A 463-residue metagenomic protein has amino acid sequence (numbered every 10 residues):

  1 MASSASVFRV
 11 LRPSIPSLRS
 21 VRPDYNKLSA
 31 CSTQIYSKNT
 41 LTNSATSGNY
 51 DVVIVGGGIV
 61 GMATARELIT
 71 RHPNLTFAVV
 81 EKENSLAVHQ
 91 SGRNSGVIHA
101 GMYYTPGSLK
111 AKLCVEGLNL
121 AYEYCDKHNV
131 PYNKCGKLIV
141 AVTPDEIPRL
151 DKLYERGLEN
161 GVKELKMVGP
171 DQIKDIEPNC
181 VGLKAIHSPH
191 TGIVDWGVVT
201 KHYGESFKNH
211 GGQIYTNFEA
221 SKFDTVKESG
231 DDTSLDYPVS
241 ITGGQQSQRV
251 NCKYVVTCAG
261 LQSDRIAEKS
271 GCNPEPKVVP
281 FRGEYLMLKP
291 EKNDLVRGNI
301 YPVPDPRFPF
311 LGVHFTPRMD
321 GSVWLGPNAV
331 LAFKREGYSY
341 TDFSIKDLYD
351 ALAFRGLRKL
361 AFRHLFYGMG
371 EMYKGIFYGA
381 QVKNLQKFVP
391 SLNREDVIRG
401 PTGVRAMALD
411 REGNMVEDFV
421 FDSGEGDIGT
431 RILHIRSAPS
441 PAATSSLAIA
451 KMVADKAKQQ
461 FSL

Functional and structural regions predicted by a protein language model:
M1-G48: N-terminal mitochondrial targeting presequence
A45-V60, A78: Beta1/beta-strand and adjacent pyrophosphate-binding region of the FAD-binding site in flavoprotein oxidoreductases
A63, F223-F343: Flavin-dependent oxidoreductases
I69-R93: Glycine-rich FAD pyrophosphate-binding loop
G96-Q172, I176, G182, G312-V313 (+2 more regions): Dinucleotide-binding Rossmann-like beta1-alpha1 core, especially the glycine-rich loop that anchors the ADP
T105-E116, V140-R149, I186-K208, Y215-N217 (+2 more regions): Short beta-strand to alpha-helix junction loop
I186-Y254, C258-R265, S445-K458: Helical element adjacent to the flavin cofactor pocket in flavoenzyme catalytic cores
A351-R355, L360-L463: C-terminal catalytic lobe of FAD-dependent flavoproteins
